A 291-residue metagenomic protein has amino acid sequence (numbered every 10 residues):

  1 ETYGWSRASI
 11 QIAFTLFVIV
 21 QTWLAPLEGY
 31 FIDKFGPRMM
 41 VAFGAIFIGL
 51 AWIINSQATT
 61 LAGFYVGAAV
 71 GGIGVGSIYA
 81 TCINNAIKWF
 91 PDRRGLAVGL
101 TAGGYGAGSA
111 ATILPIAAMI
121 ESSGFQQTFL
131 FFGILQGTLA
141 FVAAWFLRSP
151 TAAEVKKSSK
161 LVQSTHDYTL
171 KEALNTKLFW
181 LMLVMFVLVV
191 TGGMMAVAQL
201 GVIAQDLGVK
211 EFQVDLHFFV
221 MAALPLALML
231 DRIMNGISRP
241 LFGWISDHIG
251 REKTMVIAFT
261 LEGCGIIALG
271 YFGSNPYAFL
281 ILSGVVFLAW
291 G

Functional and structural regions predicted by a protein language model:
E1, K171-W244: Extracytoplasmic gate region of multi-pass secondary transporters
I12-Y30, L226-F242: Central cavity-lining transmembrane alpha-helices of secondary-active solute carriers, predominantly the Major
W23-A62, S246-E252: Conserved MFS/SLC helix-loop-helix module at the cytosolic interface between two early adjacent transmembrane helices
A51, A62-S77, V187, A278-G291: Hydrophobic core of transmembrane alpha-helices in multi-pass small-molecule transporters, especially MFS/SLC-type
S77-F90, A97-V98, G291: Intracellular juxtamembrane helix-capping segments at the cytosolic ends of symmetry-related transmembrane helices
T101, Y105-A152: Helix-loop-helix hairpin linking two adjacent transmembrane segments in secondary transporters
S149-Y168: Flexible cytoplasmic inter-helical loops of multi-pass small-molecule transporters
F186, G193, F218, A222-G291: C-terminal transmembrane helical hairpin of 12-TM major facilitator-type secondary transporters
